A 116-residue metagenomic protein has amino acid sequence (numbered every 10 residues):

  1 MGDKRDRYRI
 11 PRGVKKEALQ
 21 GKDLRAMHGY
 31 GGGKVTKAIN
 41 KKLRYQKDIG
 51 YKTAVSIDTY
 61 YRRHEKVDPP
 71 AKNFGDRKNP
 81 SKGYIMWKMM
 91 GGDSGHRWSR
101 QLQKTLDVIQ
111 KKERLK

Functional and structural regions predicted by a protein language model:
M1-K116: Extended terminal accessory/targeting regions
